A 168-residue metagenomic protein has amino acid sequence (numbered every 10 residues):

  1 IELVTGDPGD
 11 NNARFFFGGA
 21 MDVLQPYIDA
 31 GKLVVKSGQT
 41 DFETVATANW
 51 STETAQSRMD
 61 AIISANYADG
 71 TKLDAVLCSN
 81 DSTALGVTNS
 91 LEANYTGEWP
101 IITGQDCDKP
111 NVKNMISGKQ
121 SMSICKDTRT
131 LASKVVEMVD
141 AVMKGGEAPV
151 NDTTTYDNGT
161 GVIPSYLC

Functional and structural regions predicted by a protein language model:
I1-E2, I101-T103, T154: Beta-strand segments within the central parallel beta-sheet cores of soluble alpha/beta enzyme folds
E2-D7, N11, F15, A46 (+1 more regions): Short beta-strand elements at the ligand-binding edges of bilobed clamshell
V4-N12, L24-Q25, V34-S37, A132-C168: Hinge/cleft segment of the Venus flytrap/periplasmic-binding protein
N11-V35, T54-R58, G86: Short, solvent-exposed amphipathic alpha-helices that sit in or adjacent to ligand/effector-binding or catalytic
A20, D41-E43, T47-N114: Hydrophobic alpha-helical
Q25-K36, I63-G70, N94-Y95, E147-V150: Alpha-helix termini
G31-F42, E98, K119: A short helix-to-beta-strand connector/capping loop
A75, S79-T88, I116, M122 (+1 more regions): Extracellular/periplasmic ligand-binding modules, especially the Venus flytrap/periplasmic-binding
